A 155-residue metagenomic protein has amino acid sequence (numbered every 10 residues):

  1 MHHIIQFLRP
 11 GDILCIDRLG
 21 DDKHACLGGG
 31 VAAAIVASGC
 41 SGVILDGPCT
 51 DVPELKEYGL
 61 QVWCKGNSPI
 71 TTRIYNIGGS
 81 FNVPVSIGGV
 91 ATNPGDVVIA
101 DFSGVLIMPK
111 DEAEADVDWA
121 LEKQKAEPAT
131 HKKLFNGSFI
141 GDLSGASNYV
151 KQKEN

Functional and structural regions predicted by a protein language model:
M1-P94, I107-G141, G145-N155: Feature captures the catalytic cores and cofactor-binding loops of soluble hydro-lyases/lyases that act on carboxylate
V98: C-terminal binding/interaction regions
D101: Beta-strand-loop-alpha-helix segment that lines the small-molecule cofactor/substrate pocket of alpha/beta enzymes
